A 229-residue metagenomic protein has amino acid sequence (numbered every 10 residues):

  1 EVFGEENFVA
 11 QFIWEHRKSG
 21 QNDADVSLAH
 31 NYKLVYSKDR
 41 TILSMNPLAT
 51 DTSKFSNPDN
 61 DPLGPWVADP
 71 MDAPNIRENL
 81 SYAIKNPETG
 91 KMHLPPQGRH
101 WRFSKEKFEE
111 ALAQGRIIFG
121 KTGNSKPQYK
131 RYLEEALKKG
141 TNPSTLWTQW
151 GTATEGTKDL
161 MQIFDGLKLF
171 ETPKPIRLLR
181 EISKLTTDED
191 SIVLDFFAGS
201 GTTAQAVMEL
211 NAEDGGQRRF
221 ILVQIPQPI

Functional and structural regions predicted by a protein language model:
E1-I192, D214: Class I S-adenosyl-L-methionine
P175-I229: Conserved S-adenosyl-L-methionine
